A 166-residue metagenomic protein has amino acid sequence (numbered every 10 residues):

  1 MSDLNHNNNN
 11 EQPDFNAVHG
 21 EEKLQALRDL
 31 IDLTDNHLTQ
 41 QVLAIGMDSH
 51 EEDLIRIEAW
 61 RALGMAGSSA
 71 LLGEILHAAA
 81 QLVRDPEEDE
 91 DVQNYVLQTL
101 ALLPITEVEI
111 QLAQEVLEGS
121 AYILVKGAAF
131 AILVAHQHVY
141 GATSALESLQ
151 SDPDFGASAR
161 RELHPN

Functional and structural regions predicted by a protein language model:
S2, P13-D35, L54-A70, E90-I105 (+3 more regions): Structural detector for internal amphipathic alpha-helices that build alpha-solenoid repeat scaffolds
S2-D14, L33-D48, S68-D85, P104-E118 (+1 more regions): Amphipathic alpha-helical scaffolding segments comprising HEAT/armadillo-like alpha-solenoid repeats
A121: Acidic di-acidic motifs
S148-R160: Short glycine/proline-enriched turn or capping motifs at secondary-structure junctions
